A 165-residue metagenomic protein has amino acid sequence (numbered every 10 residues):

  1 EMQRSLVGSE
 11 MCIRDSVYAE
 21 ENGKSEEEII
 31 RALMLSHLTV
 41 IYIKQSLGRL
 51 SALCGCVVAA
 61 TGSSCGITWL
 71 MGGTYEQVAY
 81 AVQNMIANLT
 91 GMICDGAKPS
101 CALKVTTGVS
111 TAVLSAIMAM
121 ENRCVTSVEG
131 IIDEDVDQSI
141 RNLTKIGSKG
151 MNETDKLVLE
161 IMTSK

Functional and structural regions predicted by a protein language model:
E1-G8, C12-I13: Single conserved hydrophobic/aromatic residue that forms the stacking wall/gate of nucleotide- or nucleobase-binding
S5, S46-C54, G96-L103: A short glycine/serine-rich beta->alpha loop
S9-E10, C56-T61, V109: Short alpha-helical patches at coil-to-helix transitions and adjacent helical residues in well-structured domains
D15-V17, N22-G91: Phosphate/pyrophosphate-binding betaalpha-module
W69-K165: Functionally critical mobile loop/hinge segments
